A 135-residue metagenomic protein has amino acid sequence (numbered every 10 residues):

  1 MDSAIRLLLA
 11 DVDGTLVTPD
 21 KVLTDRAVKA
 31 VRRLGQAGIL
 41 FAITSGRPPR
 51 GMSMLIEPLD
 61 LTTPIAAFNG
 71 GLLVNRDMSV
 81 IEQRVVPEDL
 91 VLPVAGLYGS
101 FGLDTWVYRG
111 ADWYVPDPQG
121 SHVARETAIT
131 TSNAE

Functional and structural regions predicted by a protein language model:
D2-I5, A67: Short, small/polar residue-rich loop motifs at catalytic or cofactor-binding pockets
A4-K21, V94: Asp-based phosphoryl-transfer active-site loop
D25-A128: Active-site phosphate-binding/coordination module
I129-E135: Anionic-ligand binding region
